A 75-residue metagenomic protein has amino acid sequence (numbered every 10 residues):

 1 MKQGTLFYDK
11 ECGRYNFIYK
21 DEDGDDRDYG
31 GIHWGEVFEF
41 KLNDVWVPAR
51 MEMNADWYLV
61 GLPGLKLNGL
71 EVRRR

Functional and structural regions predicted by a protein language model:
M1, H33-G35, W46: Short beta-strand-initiation
K2-Y29: Mixed-charge, Lys/Arg-rich low-complexity intrinsically disordered regions
G4-Y8, E39, A49-M51: Assembly/interface hotspot detector across virion components, adhesins/toxins, and nucleic-acid enzymes
L6, Y15, D26, V37 (+2 more regions): Compositionally biased, intrinsically disordered low-complexity regions
D23, F38, W57-L59: A generic structural micro-environment signature that highlights single residues at secondary-structure boundaries
Y29-L42: Short coil-to-beta transition motif at edge beta-strands of beta-rich domains
L42-R75: Short, compact, well-ordered microdomains
